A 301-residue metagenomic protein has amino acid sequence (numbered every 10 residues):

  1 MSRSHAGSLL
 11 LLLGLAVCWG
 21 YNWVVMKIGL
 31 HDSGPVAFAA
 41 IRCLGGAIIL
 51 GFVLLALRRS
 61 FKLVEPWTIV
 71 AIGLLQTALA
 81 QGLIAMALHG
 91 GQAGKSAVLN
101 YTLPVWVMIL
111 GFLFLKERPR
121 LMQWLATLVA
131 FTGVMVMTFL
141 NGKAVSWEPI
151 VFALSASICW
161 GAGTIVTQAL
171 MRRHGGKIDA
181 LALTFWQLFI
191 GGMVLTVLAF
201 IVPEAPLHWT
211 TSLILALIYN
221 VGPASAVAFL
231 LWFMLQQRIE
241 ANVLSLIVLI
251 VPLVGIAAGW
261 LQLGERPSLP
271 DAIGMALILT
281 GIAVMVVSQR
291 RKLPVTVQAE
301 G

Functional and structural regions predicted by a protein language model:
M1-H5, R290-G301: Intrinsic disorder in cytosolic terminal tails and internal cytosolic loops of multi-pass membrane transporters
S4-L9, H31-V36, A40, F61-W67 (+3 more regions): Juxtamembrane helix-entry segments on the extracytoplasmic side of multipass membrane proteins
C18, N22-W23, G51-N100, L110 (+2 more regions): Specific transmembrane alpha-helical segments of multi-pass solute transporters/efflux pumps, especially DMT/EamA
G20, L44-I48, F131, F189-M193 (+2 more regions): Small-residue-rich packing faces within the transmembrane alpha-helices of Major Facilitator Superfamily
A37-I48, Q76, Q81, A85-R118 (+4 more regions): Specific alpha-helical transmembrane segments that line the substrate/conduction pathway and gating interfaces
A39-I41, Q81, S96-T102, T167-G192 (+2 more regions): Helix-helix packing/entry segments at the starts of transmembrane helices
L50, L110, P119-N141, L249-I250 (+2 more regions): Hydrophobic transmembrane alpha-helices of multi-pass small-molecule transport proteins
L50, V107-I109, A144-P203, L217 (+1 more regions): Transmembrane alpha-helical segments that form core, pore/gating elements of small-molecule transporters/exporters
